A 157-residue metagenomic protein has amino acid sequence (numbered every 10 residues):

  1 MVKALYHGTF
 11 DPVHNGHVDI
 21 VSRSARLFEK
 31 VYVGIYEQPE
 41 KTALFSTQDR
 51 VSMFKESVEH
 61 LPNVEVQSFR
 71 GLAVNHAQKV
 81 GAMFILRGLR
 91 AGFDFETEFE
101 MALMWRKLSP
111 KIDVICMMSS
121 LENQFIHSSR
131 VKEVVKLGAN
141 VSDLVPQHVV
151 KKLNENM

Functional and structural regions predicted by a protein language model:
M1-M157: Nucleotidyltransferase catalytic core that binds NTPs
